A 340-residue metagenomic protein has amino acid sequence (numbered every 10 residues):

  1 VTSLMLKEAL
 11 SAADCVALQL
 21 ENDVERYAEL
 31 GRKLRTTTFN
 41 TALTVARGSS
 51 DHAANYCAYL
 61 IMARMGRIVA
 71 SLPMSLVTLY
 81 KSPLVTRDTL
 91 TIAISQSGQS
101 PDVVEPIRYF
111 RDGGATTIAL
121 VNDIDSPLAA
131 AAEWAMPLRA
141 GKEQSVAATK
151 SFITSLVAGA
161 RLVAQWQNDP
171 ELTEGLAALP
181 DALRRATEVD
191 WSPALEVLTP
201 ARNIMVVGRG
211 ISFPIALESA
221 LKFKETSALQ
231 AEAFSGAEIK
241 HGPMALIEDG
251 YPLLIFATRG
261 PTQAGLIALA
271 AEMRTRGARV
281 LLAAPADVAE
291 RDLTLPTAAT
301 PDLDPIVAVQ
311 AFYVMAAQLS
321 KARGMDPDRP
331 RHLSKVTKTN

Functional and structural regions predicted by a protein language model:
T2-F39, W134-P252, R323-N340: Active-site phosphate/pyrophosphate-binding segments
T38-D181, R209, F256-P301, M315: Glycine-rich phosphate-binding loops that contact phosphosugars or nucleotide phosphates
Y251-R259, A308-V309: Hydrophobic membrane-spanning alpha-helices of multi-pass integral membrane proteins
A299-N340: Generic C-terminus detector
